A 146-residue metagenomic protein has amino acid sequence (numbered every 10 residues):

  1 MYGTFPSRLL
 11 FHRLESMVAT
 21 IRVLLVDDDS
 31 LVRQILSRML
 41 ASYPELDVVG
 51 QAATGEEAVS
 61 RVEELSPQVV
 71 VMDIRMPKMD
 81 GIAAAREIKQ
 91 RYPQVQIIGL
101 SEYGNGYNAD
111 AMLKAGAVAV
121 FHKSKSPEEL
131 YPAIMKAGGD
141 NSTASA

Functional and structural regions predicted by a protein language model:
A19-V32, L36-L40: Conserved acidic segment of CheY-like receiver
E45-A53, R61: Short hydrophobic/Thr-rich beta-strand motif most characteristic of the beta2 strand and flanking loop of CheY-like
T54-E57, D80-A83: Acidic catalytic/metal-coordinating carboxylates
L65-V71: Active-site beta3 strand of CheY-like receiver
P77, N105: The feature encodes the CheY-like receiver
G81, M112-V118: As written
Y107, K125-M135: C-terminal output helix
